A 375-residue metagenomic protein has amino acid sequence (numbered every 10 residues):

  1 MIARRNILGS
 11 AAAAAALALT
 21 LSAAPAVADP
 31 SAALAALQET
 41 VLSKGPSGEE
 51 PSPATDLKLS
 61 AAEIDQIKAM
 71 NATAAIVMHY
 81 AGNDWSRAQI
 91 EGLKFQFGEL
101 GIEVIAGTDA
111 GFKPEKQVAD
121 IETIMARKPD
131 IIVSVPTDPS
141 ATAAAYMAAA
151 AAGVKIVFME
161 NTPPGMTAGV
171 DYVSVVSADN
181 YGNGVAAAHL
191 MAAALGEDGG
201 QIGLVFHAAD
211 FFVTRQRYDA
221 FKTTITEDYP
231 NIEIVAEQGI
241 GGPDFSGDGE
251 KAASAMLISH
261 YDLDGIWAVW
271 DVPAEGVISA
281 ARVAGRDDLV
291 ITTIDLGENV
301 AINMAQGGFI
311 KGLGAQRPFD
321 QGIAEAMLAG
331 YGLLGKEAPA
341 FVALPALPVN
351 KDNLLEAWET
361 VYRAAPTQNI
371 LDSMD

Functional and structural regions predicted by a protein language model:
M1, A13-A15: Secretory targeting signals
I2, A26-D375: A residue-level marker of the well-folded mature domains of exported/periplasmic proteins
R4-L8: N-terminal export leaders
G9-S10, K222: Intrinsically disordered, low-complexity segments enriched in polar/charged small residues
S10-A13, A24: Short linear Ser/Thr-Pro motifs
L17-A26: C-terminal segment of classical bacterial N-terminal signal peptides
